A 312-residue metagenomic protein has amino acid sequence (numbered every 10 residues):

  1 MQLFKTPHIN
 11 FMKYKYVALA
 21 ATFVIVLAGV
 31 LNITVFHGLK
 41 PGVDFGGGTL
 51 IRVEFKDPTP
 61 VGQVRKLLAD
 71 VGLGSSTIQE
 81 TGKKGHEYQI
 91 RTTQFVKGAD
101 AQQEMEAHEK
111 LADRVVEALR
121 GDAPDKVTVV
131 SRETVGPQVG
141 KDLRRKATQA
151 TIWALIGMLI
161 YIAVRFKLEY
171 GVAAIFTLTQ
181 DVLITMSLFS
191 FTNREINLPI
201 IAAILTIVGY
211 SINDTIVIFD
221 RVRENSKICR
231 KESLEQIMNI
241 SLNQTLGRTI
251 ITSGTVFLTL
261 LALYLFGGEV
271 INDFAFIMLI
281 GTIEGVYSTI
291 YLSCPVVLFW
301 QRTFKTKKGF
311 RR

Functional and structural regions predicted by a protein language model:
M1-R312: A structural signal for conserved, well-ordered secondary-structure elements that form binding/interaction cores
